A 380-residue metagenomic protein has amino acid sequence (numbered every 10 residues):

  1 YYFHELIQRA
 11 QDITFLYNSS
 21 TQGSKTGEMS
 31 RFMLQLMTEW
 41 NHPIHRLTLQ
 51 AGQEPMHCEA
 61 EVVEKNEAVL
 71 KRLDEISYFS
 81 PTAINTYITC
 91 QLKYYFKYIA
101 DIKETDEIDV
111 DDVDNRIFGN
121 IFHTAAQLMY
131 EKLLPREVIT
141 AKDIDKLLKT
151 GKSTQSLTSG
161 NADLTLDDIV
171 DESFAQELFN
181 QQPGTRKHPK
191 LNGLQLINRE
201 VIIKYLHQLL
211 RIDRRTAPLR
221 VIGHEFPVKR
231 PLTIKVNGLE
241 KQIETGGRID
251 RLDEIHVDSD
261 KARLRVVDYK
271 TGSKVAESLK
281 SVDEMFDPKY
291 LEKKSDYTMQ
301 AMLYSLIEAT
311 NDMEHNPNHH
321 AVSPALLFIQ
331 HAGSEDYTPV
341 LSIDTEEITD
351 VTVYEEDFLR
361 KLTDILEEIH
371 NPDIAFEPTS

Functional and structural regions predicted by a protein language model:
Y1-Q8, S24-R31, F79-T82, T86-Y94 (+14 more regions): Generic recognition of stable, solvent-exposed alpha-helical segments in well-folded globular domains
Y1-R46, T271-S273, E277-E292: Conserved C-terminal motor-coupling region of P-loop helicases
S19-T21, M29, L36-H57, K293-K294 (+1 more regions): Metal-dependent nuclease catalytic regions and adjoining charged, substrate-binding loops involved in nucleic-acid end
S30-K132, Q242, H370, I374-S380: C-terminal, charged and often intrinsically disordered regions of DNA end-processing helicases and nucleases
V69, L73-A83, D101-D112, L134 (+5 more regions): Glycine- and acidic
L92-E104, V170, F174-A175, R263-D283 (+3 more regions): Active-site-adjacent bridging/hinge elements
A125-L232, L341-T349, V353: A non-catalytic, helix-rich entry segment at domain boundaries
G223-D312: Non-catalytic protein-protein interaction segments used by genome-maintenance enzymes to assemble and couple activities
